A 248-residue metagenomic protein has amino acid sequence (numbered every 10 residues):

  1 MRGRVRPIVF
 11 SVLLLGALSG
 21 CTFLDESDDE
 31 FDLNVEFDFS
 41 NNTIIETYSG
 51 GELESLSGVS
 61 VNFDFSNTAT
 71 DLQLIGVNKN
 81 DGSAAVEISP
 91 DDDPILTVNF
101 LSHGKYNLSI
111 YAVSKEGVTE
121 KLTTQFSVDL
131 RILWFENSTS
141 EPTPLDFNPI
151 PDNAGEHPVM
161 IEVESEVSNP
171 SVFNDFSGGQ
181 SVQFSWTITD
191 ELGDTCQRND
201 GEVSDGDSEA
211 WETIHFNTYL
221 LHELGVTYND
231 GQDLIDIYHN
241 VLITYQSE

Functional and structural regions predicted by a protein language model:
M1-N34: Secretory targeting signatures
L56-T70, E166-S168: Acidic, Ser/Thr
A84-D92: Short beta-strand segments within Ig-like beta-sandwich modules, predominantly Fibronectin type-III
P90, V98-S102: Residue-level recognition of secondary-structure-to-loop junctions
L108-A112: Hydrophobic/tyrosine-rich beta-strand signature of extracellular beta-sandwich/beta-rich modules, prominently
E116, G178-L192, N217-E248: C-terminal edge strands of extracellular/lumenal beta-sandwich accessory domains
V128-P149, E248: Low-complexity, Pro/Ser/Thr- and charge-rich linker/hinge segments at domain boundaries
D146-F147, D152-R198: Acidic, Ser/Thr/Pro-rich low-complexity intrinsically disordered segments
